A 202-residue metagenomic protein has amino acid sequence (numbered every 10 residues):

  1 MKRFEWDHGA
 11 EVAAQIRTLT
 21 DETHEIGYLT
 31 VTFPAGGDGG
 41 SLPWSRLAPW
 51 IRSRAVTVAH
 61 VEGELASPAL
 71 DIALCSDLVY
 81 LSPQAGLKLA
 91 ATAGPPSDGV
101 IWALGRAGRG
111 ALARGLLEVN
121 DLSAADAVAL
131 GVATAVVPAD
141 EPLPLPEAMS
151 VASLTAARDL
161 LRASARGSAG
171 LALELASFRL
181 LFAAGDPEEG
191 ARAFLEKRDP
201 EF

Functional and structural regions predicted by a protein language model:
M1-G27, F33-P43, V119, S123-A124 (+1 more regions): C-terminal alpha-helix plus adjacent terminal tail
R3-F4, Q15-L19, I51-R54, V58-L154: Crotonase-fold acyl-CoA enzyme core
S41-I51: TIR-domain catalytic/interaction hotspot
L47, A69, F178: Acidic, amphipathic alpha-helical patches
L47, R54, H60, S168-A169 (+1 more regions): Mixed-charge, polar/low-complexity N-terminal
